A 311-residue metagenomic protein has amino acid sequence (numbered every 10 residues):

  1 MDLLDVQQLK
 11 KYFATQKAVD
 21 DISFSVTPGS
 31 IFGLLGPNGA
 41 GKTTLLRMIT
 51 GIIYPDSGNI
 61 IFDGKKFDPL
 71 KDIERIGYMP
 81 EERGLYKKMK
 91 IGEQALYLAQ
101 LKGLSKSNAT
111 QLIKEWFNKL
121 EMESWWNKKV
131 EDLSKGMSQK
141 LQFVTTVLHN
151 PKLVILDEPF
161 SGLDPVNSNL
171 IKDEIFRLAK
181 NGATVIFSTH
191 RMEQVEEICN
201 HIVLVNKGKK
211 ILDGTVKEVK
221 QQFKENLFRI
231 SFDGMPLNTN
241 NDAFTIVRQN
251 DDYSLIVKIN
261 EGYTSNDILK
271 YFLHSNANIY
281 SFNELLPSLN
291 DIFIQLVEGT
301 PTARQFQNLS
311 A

Functional and structural regions predicted by a protein language model:
M1-K10, G299-A311: ABC-family P-loop ATPase nucleotide-binding domain
D2-L4, K11-N206, L212: ABC transporter nucleotide-binding domains
L34, I52, Q111-I113, F272 (+1 more regions): Short, charge- and proline-biased low-complexity linear segments that act as flexible interaction/docking motifs
Q94, S138, G234-L237, Q305-A311: Short, basic, helix/turn surface patches
G103, F228, E298-T302: Non-catalytic alpha-helical coupling and interface elements of nucleotide-dependent molecular machines and regulators
K172-I259: ABC transporter nucleotide-binding domain
L227-V297: Short, charged/small-residue-rich alpha-helical element at the C-terminal edge of ABC transporter nucleotide-binding
